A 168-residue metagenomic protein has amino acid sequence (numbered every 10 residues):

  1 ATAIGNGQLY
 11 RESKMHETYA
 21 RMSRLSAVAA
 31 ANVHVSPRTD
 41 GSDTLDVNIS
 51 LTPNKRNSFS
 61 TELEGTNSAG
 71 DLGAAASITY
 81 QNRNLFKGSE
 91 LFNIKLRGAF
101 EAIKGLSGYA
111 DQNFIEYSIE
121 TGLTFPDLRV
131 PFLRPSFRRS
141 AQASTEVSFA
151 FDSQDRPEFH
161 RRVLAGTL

Functional and structural regions predicted by a protein language model:
A1-G5: N-terminal periplasmic "start-of-domain" segments of outer-membrane beta-barrel proteins
Q8-L168: Gram-negative/organellar outer-membrane beta-barrel architecture
